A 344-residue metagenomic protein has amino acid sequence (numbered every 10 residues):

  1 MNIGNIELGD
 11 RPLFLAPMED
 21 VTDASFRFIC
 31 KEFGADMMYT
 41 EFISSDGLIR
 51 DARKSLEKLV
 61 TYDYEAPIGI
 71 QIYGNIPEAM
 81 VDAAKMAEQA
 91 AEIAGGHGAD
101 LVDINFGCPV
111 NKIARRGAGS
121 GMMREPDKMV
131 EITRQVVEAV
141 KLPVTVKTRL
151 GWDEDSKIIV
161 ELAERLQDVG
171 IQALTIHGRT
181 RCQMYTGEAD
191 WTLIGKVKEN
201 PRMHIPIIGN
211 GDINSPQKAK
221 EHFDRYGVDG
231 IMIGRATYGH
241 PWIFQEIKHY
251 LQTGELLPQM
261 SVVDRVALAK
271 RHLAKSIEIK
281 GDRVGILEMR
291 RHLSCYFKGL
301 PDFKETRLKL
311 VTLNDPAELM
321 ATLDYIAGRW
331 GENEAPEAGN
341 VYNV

Functional and structural regions predicted by a protein language model:
M1-G4, G9, M18-I93: Glycine-rich, positively charged N-terminal anion/phosphate-binding segment
M1-G9, L13, E19, A24-S25 (+6 more regions): Alpha/beta catalytic cores of nucleotide-metabolism and tRNA/nucleoside-modifying enzymes
L13-P17, M38-T40, I68-I72, V102 (+4 more regions): Hydrophobic faces of well-ordered beta-strands that scaffold small-molecule active sites in alpha/beta enzyme cores
M18-D20, I43-S45, Y73-N75, G107-P109 (+4 more regions): Active-site beta-loop-alpha junctions enriched in small/polar residues
A35, Y39-G47, L101, F106 (+2 more regions): Glycine-rich, aromatic-flanked loop segments that form ligand/cofactor-binding clefts across common enzyme folds
E57, G117-M123: Short glycine-enriched, charge-decorated loop/helix-capping segments at active-site entrances that position
V81-A118, D127-I205: Alpha/beta enzyme core
